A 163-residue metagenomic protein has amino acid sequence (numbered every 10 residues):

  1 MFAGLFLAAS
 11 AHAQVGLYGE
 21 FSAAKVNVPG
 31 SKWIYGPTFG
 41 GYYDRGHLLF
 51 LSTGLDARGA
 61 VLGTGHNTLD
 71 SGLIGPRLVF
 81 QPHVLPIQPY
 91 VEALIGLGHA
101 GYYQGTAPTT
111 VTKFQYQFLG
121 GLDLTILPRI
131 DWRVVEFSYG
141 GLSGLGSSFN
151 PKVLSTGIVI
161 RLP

Functional and structural regions predicted by a protein language model:
M1-Q14, P163: Cleavable N-terminal export/targeting peptides
A13-K25, L55, P89-V91, I95: Transmembrane beta-strand segments of Gram-negative outer membrane beta-barrel proteins
A24-F39, V111: Surface-exposed strand-loop-strand hairpins of Gram-negative outer-membrane beta-barrel proteins
A24-N27, V61-T64, Y103-T109, G141-L145: Extracellular loop and loop/strand-boundary signature of outer-membrane beta-barrel proteins
V28-W33, D123-W132, E136-S155: Subset of outer-membrane beta-barrel
P37-G105, K113-Y116, L124-I126, W132 (+3 more regions): Gram-negative (and chloroplast) outer-membrane scaffold detector with strong preference for beta-barrel transmembrane
T110-T112, S148-F149: Short, amphipathic alpha-helical segments
